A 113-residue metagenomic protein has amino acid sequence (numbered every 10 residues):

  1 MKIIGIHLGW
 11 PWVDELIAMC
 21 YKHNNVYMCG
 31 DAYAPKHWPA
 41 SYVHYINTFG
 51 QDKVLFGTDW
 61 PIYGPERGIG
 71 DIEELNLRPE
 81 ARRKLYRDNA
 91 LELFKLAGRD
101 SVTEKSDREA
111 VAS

Functional and structural regions predicted by a protein language model:
M1-L55, D107-S113: Catalytic pocket-lining loop regions of alpha/beta-barrel enzymes, especially the amidohydrolase/enolase/GH5 lineages
H7, M28, D59, R82 (+1 more regions): Divalent metal-coordination and catalytic microenvironments
G50-K53, I62-S113: Mid-to-C-terminal alpha-helical segments outside catalytic/metal-binding sites
